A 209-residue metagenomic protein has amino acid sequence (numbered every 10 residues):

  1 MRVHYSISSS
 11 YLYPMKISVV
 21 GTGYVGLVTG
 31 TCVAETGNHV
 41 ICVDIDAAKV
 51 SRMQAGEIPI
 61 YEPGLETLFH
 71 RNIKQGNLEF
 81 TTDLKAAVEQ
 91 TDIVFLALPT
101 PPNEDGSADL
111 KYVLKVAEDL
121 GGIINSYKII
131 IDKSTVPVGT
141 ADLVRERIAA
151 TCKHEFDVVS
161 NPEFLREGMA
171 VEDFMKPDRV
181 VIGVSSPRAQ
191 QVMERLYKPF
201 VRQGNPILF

Functional and structural regions predicted by a protein language model:
V3-I7, Y11: Short, positively charged and aromatic/hydrophobic N-terminal segments
Y11-F209: Structural/interface elements that position substrates and couple domains in central-metabolism enzymes
